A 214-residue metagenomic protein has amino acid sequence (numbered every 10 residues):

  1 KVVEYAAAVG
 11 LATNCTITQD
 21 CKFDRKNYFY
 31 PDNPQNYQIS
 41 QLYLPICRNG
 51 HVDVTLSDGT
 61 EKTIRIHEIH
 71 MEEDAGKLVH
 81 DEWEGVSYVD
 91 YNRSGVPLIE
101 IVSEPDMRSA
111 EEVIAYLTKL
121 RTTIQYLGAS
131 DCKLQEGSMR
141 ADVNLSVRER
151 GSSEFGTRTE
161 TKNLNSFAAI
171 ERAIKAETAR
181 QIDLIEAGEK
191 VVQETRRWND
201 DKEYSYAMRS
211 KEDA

Functional and structural regions predicted by a protein language model:
K1-A214: Basic, nucleic-acid-interacting segments
